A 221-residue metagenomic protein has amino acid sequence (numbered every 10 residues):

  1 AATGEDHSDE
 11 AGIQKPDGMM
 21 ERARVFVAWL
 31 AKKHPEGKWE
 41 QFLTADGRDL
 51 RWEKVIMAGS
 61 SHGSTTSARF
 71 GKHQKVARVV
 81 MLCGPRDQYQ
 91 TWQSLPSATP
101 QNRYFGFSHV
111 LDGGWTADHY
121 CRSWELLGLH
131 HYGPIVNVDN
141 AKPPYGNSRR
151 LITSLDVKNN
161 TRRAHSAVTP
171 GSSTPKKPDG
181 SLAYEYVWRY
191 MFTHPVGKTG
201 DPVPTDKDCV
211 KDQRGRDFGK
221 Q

Functional and structural regions predicted by a protein language model:
A1-D49: Alpha/beta-hydrolase active-site loop
I13-D17, G114, P178: Soluble non-cytosolic domains of exported or imported proteins
A31-T44, H131-D139, G200-P204: Surface-exposed patches in mature extracellular/periplasmic domains of secreted proteins
W52-K54: Structured domain cores in non-transmembrane regions
I56-G63, S67: Gly/Ala-rich beta-loop-alpha elbow adjacent to hydrolase catalytic centers
R69-H73: Active-site signature of alpha/beta-hydrolase-fold catalytic machinery across serine- and Asp/Cys-nucleophile hydrolases
K75-K176: The feature captures the conserved acid-bearing segment of alpha/beta-hydrolase catalytic domains
T153-K220: Catalytic active-site module of serine/aspartate enzymes centered on a nucleophile-bearing elbow/loop
